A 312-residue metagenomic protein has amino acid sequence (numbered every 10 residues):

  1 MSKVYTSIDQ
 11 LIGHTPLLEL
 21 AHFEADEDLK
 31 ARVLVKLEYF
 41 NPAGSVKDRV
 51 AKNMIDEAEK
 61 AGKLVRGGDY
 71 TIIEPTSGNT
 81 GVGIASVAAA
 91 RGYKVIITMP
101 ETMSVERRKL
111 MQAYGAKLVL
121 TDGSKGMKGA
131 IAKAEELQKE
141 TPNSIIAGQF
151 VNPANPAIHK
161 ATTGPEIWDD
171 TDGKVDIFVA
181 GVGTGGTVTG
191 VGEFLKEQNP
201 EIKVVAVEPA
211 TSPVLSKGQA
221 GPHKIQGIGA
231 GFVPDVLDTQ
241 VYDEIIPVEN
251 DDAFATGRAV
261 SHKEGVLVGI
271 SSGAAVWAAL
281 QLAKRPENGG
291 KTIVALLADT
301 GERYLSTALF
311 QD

Functional and structural regions predicted by a protein language model:
M1-D312: PLP-dependent amino-acid enzyme catalytic core
